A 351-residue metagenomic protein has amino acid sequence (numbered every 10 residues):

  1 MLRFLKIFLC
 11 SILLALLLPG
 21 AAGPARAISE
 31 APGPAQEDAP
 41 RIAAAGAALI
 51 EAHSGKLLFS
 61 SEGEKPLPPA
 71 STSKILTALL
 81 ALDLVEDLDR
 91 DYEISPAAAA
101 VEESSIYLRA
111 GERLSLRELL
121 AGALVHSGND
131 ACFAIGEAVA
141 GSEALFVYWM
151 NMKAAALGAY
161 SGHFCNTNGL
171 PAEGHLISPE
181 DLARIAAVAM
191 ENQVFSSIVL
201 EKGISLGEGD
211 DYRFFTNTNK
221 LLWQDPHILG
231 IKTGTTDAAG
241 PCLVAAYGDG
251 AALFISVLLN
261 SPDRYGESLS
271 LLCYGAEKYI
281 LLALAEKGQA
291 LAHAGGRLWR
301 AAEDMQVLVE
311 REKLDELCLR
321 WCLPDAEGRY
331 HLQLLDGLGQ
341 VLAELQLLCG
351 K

Functional and structural regions predicted by a protein language model:
L2-A25: Sec-dependent N-terminal signal peptides of Gram-positive bacterial secreted proteins and lipoproteins
A25-E180, R184-Q193: Active-site-adjacent loops and short helices of periplasmic peptidoglycan-processing enzymes
Y160, P171-D181, A186-K351: Domain-terminus/edge residues, biased toward the C-terminal soluble/receptor-binding domains of extracytoplasmic
